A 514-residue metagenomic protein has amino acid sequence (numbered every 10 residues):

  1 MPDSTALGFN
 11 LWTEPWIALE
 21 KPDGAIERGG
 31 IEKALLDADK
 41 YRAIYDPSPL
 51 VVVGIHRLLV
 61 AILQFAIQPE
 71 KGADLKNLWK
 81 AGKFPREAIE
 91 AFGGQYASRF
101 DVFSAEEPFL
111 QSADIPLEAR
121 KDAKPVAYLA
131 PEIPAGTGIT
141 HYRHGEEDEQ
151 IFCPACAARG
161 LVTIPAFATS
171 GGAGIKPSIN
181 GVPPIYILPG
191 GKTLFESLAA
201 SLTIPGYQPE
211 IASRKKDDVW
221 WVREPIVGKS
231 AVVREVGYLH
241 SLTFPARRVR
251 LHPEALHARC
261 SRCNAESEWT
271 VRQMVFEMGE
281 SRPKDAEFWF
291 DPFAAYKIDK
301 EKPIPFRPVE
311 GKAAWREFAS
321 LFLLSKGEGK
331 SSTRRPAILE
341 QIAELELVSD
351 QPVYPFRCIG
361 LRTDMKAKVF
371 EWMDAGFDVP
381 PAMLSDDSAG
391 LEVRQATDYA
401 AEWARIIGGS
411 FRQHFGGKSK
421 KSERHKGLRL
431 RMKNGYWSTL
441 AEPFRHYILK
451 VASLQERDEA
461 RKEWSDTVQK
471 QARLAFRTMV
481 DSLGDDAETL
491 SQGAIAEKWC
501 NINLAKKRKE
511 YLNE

Functional and structural regions predicted by a protein language model:
M1-G136, T163, A168-E514: Extended alpha-helical scaffolding segments
H141-R143: Beta-strand elements of modular eukaryotic interaction domains
G145-D148, E254-A255: Flanking scaffold residues of small Cys/His-coordinated metal-binding clusters
C153, V162-T163: Acidic (Asp/Glu-rich), glycine- and aromatic
C153-C156, C263: Short Cys/His-rich metal-coordination motifs, predominantly Zn2+-binding knuckles/fingers
